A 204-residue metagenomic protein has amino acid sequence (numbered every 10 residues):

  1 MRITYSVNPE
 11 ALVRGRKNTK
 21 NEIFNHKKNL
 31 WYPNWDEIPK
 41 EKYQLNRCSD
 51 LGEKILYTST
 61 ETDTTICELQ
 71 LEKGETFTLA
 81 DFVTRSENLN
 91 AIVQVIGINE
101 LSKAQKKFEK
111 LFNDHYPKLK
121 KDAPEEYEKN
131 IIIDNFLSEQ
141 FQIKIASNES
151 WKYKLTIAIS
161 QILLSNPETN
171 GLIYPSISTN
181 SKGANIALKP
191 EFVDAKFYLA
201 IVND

Functional and structural regions predicted by a protein language model:
M1-S49, E72, F77-D204: Active-site and NAD+-binding cores of ADP-ribose-processing enzymes
E53-T58: A short, exposed loop/beta-hairpin motif centered on an aromatic-Gly-Thr core
T62-E72: Short active-site loop/helix that positions an aromatic residue
